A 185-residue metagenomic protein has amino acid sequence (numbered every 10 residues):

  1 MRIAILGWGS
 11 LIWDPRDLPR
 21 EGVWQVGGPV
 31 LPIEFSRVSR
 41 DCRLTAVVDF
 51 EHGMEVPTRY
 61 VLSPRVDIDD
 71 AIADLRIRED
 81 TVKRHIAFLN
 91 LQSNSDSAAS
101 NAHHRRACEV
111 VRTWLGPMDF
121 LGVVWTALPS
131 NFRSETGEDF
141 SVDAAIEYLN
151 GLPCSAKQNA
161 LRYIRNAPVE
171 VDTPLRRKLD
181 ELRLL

Functional and structural regions predicted by a protein language model:
M1-L185: A glycine-rich, hydrophobic/aromatic-adjacent loop/helix-cap motif
